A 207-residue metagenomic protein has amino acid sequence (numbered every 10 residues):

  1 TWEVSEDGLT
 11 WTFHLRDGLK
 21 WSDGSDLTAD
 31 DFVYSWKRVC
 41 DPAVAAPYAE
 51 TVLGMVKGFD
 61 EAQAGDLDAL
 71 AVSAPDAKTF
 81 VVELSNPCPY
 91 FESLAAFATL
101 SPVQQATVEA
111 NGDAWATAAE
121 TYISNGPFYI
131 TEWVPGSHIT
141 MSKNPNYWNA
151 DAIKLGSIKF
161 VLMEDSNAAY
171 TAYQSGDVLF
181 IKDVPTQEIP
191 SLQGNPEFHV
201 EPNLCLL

Functional and structural regions predicted by a protein language model:
T1-E6, K37, T121-S124: N-terminal lobe/hinge region of extracytoplasmic solute-binding protein
D7-G8, R16-G18, F32, K37 (+8 more regions): Solvent-exposed coil/turn segments that connect beta secondary-structure elements in extracytoplasmic/periplasmic
W11-H14, F80, I139-T140, K159-L162 (+4 more regions): Structural recognition of the beta-strand scaffold that forms the well-ordered cores of secreted hydrolase catalytic
H14, L27, D31-V33, C40 (+1 more regions): Surface-exposed binding/hinge segments that line and control ligand-binding clefts or catalytic entry sites
L67-D68, A77-K78, L84-S157: Gly/Pro-rich hinge or "lid" segments in bacterial periplasmic/extracellular proteins
F97, D113-A116, P145-S191: Ligand-site clamp/hinge motif
P190-P202: Ligand-binding "clamshell"
